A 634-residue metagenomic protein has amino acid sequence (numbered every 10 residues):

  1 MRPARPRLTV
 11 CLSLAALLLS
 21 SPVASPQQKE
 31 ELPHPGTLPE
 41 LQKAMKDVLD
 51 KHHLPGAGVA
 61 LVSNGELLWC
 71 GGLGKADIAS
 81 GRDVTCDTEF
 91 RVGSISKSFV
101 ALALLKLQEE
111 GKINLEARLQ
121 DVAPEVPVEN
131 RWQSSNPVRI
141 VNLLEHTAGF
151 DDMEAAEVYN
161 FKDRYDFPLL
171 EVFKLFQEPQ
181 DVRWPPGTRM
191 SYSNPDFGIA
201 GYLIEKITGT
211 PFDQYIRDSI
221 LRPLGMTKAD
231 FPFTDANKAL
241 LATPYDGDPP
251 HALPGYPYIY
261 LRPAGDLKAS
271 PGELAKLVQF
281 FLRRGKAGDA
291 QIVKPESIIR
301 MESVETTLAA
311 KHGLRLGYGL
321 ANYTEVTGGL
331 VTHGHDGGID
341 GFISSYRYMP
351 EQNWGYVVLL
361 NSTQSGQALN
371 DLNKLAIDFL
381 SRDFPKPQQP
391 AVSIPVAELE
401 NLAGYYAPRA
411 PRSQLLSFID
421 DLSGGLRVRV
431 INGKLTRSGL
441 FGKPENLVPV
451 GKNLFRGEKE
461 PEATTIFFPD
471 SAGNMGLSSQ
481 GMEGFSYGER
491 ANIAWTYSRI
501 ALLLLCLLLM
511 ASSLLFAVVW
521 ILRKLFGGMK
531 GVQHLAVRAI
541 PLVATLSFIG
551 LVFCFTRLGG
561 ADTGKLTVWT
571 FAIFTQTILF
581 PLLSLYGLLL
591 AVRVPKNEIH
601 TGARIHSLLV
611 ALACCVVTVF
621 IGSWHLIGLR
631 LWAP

Functional and structural regions predicted by a protein language model:
M1-L12: Bacterial N-terminal signal peptides that target proteins for export
C11-S21: Bacterial N-terminal signal peptides
L19-E31: Bacterial Sec-dependent signal peptides at the C-terminal "C-region" and cleavage site
Q27-Q28, Q367-P634: Peripheral terminal and inter-domain segments
L32-F90, K112-N114, V122-E129, Q133 (+2 more regions): Short, conserved catalytic-motif segment at the N-terminal edge
P39-M45, V59, G65, T88-L119 (+2 more regions): Active-site SXXK
C70-I78, R131-P350, T363: Short, surface-exposed loop or secondary-structure junction motifs that flank catalytic or metal-binding residues
S344-S362, M475-Q480: Short, well-ordered beta-strand elements
